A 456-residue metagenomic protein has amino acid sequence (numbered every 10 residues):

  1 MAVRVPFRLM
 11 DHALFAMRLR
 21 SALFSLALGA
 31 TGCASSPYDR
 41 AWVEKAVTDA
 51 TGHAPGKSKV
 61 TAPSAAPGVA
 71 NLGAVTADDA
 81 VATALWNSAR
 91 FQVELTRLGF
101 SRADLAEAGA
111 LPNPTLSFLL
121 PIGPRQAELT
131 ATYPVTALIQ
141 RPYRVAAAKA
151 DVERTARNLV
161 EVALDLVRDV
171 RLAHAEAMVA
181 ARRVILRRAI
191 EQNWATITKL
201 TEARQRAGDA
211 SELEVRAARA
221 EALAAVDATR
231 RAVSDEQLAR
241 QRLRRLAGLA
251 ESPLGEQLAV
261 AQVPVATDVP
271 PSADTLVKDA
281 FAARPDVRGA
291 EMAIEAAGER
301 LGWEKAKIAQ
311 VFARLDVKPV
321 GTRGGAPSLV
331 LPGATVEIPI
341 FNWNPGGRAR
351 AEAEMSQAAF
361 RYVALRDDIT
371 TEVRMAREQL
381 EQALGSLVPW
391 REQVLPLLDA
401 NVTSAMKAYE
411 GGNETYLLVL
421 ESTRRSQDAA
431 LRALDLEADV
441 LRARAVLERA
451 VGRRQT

Functional and structural regions predicted by a protein language model:
A2-W86, V233-D279, E448-T456: Terminal intrinsically disordered/low-complexity segments used for targeting and assembly
C33-P55, A82-A137, R240, R245-E251 (+5 more regions): A small-residue-enriched
L95, A146-K149, E212-A220, Y416-R424: Short, charged, amphipathic alpha-helical segments
R157-D279, A376-Q379, A383, L387 (+2 more regions): Periplasmic alpha-helical coiled-coil/stalk elements that build and connect Gram-negative outer-membrane
R204, K307, A408-Y409: Hydrophobic side-chain positions on well-ordered alpha-helices, corresponding to helix-helix packing/interface faces
S211, I369, A376, G412-Y416: Alpha-helical heptad-repeat coiled-coil segments that mediate oligomerization/polymerization in large
A224-S252, R361, R366, A383 (+1 more regions): Short segments within alpha-helical structural elements
